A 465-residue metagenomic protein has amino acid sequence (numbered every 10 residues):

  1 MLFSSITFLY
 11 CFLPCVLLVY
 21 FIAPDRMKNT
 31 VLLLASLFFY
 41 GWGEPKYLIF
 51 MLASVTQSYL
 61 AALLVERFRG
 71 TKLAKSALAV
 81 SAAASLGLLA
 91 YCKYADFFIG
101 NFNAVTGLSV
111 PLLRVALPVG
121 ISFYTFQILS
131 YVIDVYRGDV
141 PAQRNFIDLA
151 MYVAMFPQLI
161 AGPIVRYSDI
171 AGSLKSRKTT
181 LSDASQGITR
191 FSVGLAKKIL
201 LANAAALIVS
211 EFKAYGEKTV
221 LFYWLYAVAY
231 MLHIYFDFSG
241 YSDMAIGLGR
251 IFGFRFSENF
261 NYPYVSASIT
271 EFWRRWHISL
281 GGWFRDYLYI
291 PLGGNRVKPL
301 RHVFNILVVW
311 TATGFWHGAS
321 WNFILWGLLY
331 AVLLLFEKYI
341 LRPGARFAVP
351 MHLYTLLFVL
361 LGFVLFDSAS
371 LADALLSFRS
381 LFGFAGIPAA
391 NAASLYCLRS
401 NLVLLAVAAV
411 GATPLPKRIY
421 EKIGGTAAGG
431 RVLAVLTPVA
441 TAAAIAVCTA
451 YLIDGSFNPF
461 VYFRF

Functional and structural regions predicted by a protein language model:
M1-R464: Membrane-embedded transmembrane alpha-helical bundles that form the catalytic cores of multi-pass lipid-modifying
